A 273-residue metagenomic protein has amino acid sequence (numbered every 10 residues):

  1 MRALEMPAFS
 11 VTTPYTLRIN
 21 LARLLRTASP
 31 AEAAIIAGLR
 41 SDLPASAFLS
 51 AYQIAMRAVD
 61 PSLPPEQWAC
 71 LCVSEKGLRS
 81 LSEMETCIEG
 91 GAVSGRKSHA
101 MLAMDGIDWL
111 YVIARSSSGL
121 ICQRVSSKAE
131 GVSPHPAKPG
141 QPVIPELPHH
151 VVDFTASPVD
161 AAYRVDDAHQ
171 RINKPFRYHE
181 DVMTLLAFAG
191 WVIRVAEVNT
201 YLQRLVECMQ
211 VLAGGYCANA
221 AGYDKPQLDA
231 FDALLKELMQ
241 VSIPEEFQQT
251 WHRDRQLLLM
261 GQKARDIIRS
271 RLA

Functional and structural regions predicted by a protein language model:
M1-A33, V182-A273: Alpha-helical interface subdomain recognition
M1-M101, G106: Glycine-rich flavin
A47, K138-A218: Glycine-rich beta->alpha junctions and the first turn(s) of the following alpha-helix
L81, M101-A103, S133-P134, A161-R164: Short helix/loop capping segments that flank catalytic or ligand/cofactor-binding pockets
S82, D105-D108, G119, E146-D153: A generic structural signal for well-ordered coil/turn residues at beta-strand boundaries that shape enzyme active-site
S94-K128: DPxDG-like acidic metal-binding loop motif
R115-H150, Y163: Loop-rich catalytic cores of soluble enzymes, especially ATP-dependent carboxylate-amine ligases and other
